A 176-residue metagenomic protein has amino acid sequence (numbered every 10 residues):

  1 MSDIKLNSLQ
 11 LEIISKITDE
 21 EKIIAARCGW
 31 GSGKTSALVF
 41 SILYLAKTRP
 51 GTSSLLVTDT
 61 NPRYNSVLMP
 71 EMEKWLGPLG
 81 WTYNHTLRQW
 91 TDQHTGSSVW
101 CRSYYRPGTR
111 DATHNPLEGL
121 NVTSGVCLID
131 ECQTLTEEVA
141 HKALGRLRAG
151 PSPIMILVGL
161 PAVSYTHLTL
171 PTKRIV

Functional and structural regions predicted by a protein language model:
M1-L170, R174: Short, flexible loop motifs at catalytic/binding sites
